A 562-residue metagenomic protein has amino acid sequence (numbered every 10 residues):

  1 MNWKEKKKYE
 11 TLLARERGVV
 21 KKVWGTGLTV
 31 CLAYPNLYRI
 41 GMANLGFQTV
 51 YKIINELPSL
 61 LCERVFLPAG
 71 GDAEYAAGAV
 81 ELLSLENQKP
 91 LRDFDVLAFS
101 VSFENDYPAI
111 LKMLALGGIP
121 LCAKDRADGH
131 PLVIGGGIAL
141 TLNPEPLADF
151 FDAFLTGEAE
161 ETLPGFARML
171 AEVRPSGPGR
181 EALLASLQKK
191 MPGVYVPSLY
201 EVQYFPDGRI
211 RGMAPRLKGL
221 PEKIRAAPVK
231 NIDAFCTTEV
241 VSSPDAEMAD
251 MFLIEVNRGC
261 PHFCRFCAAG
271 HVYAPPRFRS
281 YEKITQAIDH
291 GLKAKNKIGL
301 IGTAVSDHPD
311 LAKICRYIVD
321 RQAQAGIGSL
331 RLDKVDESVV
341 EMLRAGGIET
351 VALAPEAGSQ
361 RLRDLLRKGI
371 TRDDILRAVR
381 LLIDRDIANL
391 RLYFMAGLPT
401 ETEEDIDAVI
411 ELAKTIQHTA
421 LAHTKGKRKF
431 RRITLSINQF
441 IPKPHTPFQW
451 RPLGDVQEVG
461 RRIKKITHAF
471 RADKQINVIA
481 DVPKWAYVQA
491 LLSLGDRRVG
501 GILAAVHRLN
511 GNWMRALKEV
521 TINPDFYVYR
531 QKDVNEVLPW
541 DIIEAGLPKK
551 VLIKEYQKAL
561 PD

Functional and structural regions predicted by a protein language model:
N2-C31, Y38-R39, P197, Q203-L253 (+2 more regions): N-terminal [4Fe-4S]-dependent radical SAM core
N2-K22, V30-L32, I463, A469-D562: Radical SAM enzyme core and accessory elements
L32-A33, L37, Q286-T434: Conserved SAM/AdoMet-binding glycine-rich loop
Y38-I40, G70-A73, E104-Y107, T141-N143 (+12 more regions): Flexible loop/turn segments at secondary-structure boundaries
F47, L114, D149-F151, L170-A171 (+8 more regions): Short secondary-structure boundary/capping segments
L67-P215, P444-D496, L503-G511: Glycine-rich beta-alpha loop elements in corrinoid/cobalamin-binding modules across cobalamin-dependent enzymes
G70-G71, E201-F205, S338-V339, R361-L366 (+5 more regions): Flexible glycine/acidic-rich beta-alpha junction loops that bind and position SAM and/or redox cofactors in anaerobic
A246-Y281: Canonical Radical SAM [4Fe-4S] cluster-binding loop centered on the CxxxCxxC motif and its immediate flanking residues
